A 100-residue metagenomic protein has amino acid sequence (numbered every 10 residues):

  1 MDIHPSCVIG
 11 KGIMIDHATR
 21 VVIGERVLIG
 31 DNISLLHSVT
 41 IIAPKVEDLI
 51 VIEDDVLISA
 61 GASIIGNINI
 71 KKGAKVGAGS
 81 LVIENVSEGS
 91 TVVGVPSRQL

Functional and structural regions predicted by a protein language model:
M1-L100: Structural signal for interior beta-strand "rungs" in well-ordered beta-sheet cores of soluble enzyme domains
